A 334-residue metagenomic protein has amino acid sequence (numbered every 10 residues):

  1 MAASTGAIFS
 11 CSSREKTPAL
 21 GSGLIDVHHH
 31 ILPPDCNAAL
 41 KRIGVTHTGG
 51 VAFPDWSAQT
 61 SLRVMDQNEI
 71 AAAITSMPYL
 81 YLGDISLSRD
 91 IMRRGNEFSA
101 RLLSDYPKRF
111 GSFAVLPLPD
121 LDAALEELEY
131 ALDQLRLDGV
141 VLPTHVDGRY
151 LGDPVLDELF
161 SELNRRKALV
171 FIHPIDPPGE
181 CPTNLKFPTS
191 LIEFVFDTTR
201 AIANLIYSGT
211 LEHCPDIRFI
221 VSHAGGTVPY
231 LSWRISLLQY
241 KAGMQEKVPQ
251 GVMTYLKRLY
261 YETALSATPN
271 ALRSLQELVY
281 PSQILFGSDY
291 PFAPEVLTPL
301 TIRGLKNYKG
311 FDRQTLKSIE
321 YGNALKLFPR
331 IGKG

Functional and structural regions predicted by a protein language model:
M1-G23, V27, P33-A72, E97-D105 (+6 more regions): Mid-to-C-terminal alpha-helical segments outside catalytic/metal-binding sites
G21, H30-W56, P177-T198, I235-R258: Active-site gating loops and adjacent loop-to-helix segments of metal-dependent hydrolytic enzymes
I25-H29, A73-T75, G111-A114, V140-L142 (+4 more regions): Hydrophobic faces of well-ordered beta-strands that scaffold small-molecule active sites in alpha/beta enzyme cores
H29-I31, L118, P174-P178, Y290-A293: Short glycine-enriched loops at secondary-structure junctions
V51-W56, Y81-G83, L118-A124, D147-P154 (+3 more regions): Acidic-and-aromatic substrate-binding clefts and catalytic sites of carbohydrate-active enzymes
T75-S208: Active-site gating/metal-coordination segments in enzymes
L142, F187-T199, H213, F219-G225 (+2 more regions): Active-site core of metal-dependent hydrolases
G209, P215-T254: Aromatic-lined glycan-binding groove of carbohydrate-active enzymes
